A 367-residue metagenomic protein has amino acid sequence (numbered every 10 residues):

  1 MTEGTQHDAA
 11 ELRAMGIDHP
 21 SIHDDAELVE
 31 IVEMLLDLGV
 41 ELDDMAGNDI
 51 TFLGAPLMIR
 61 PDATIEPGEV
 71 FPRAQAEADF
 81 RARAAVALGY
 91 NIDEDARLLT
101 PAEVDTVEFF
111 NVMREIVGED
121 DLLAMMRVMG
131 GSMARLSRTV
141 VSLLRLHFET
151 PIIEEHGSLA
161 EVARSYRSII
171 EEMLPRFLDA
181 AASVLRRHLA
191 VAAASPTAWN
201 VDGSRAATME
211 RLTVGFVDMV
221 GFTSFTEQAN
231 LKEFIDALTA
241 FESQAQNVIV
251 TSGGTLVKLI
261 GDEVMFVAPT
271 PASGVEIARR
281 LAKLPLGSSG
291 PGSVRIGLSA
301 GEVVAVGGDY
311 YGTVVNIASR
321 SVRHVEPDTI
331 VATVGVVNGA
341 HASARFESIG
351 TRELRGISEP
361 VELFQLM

Functional and structural regions predicted by a protein language model:
T2-N200: Arg/Lys-rich, alpha-helical DNA-contact motif
V201-A278: Catalytic NTP-binding/metal-coordinating core of nucleotidyl cyclase/transferase enzymes
V214, V257, R295, D328-T329: A residue-level structural signature of the nucleotidyltransferase/glycosyltransferase Rossmann-like core
M219, V303, L354: Hydrophobic pocket-lining residues within nucleotide cofactor-binding pockets
F222, G274, V303, V336-V337: A generic structural signal for short hydrophobic patches within well-formed alpha-helices
L238-G253, M265-I296, A300-E302, T313-E326: Alpha-helical scaffold within the catalytic cores of cyclic-nucleotide enzymes
Y310: Active-site phosphate-binding/coordination module
D328-M367: Cytosolic regulatory/linker segments at or just downstream of nucleotide-handling modules in signal-transduction
